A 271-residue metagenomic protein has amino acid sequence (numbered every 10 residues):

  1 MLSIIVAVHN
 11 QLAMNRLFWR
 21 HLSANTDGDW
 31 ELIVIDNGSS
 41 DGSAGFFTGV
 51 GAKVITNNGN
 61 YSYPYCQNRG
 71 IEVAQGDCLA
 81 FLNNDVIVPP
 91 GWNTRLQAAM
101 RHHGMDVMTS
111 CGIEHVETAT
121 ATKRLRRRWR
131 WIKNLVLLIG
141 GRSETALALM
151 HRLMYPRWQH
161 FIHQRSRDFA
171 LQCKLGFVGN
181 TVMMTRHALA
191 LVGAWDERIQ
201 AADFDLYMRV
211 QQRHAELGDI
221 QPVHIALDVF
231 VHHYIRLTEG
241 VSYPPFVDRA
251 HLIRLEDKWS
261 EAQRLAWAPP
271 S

Functional and structural regions predicted by a protein language model:
R20-D29: Short, acidic, metal-binding catalytic loop of nucleotide-sugar glycosyltransferases
H21, D36-A44: A conserved acidic beta->alpha catalytic loop
N57-A74: Glycine-rich, basic loop-to-helix element that forms the pyrophosphate-binding segment of sugar-nucleotide handling
L79: Short aromatic/hydrophobic "clamp" motif used to bind/position activated sugar donors
G91-A146: Conserved donor NDP-sugar-binding/catalytic core segment of glycosyltransferases
I113-H115, Q221-P244: Active-site donor/metal-binding and catalytic loop motifs of nucleotide-sugar-dependent glycosylation enzymes
W129-K174: Short, flexible, basic/aromatic active-site loop/helix in glycosyltransferases
G176-M184, A188-G193, R198-V229: A short, conserved alpha-helix in the catalytic core of glycosyltransferases
